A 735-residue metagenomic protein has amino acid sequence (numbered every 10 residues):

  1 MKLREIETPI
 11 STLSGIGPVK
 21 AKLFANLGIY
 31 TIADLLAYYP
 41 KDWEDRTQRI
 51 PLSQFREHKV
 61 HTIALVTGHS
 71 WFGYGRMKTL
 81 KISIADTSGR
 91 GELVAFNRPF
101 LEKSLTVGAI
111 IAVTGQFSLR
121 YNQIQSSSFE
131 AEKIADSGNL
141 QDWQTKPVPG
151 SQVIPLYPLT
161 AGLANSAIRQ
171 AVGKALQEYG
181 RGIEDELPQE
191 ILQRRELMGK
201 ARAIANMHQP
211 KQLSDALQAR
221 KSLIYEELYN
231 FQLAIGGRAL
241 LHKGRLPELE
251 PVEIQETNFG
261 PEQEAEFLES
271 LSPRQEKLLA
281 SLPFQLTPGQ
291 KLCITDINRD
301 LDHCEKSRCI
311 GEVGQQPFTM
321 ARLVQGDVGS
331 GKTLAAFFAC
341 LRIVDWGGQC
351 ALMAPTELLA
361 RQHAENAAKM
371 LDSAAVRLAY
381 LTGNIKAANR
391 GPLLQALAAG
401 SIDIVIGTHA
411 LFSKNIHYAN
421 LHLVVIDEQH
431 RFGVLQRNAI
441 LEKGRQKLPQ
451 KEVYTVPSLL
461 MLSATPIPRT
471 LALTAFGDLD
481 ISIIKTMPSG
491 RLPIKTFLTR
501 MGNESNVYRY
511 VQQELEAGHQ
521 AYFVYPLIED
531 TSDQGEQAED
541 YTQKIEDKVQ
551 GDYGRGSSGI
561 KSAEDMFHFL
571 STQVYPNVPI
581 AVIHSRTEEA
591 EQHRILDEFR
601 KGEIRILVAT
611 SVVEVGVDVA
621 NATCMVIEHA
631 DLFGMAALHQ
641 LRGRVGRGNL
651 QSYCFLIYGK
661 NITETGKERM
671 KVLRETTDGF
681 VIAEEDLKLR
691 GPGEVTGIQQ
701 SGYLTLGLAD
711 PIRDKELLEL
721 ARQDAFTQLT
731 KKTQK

Functional and structural regions predicted by a protein language model:
R56-R76, G115: Structural detector for short beta-strands of small beta-barrel domains
F72-A280: Upstream accessory/linker segments immediately N-terminal to the RecA-like ATPase cores of bacterial MutS and a subset
S222-I404, L411: ASCE P-loop NTPase motor cores of helicases and related translocases
N384-V405, F412-L421, E589-I606: Conserved motor-coupling elements within RecA-like helicase/translocase cores
F412-M461: SF2 helicase catalytic motif II
A475-I560: Conserved interdomain linker/interface between the two RecA-like ATPase lobes of SF2 helicase motors
E504-H519, S558, S562-K735: C-terminal helicase module of SF1/SF2 nucleic-acid helicases/translocases
